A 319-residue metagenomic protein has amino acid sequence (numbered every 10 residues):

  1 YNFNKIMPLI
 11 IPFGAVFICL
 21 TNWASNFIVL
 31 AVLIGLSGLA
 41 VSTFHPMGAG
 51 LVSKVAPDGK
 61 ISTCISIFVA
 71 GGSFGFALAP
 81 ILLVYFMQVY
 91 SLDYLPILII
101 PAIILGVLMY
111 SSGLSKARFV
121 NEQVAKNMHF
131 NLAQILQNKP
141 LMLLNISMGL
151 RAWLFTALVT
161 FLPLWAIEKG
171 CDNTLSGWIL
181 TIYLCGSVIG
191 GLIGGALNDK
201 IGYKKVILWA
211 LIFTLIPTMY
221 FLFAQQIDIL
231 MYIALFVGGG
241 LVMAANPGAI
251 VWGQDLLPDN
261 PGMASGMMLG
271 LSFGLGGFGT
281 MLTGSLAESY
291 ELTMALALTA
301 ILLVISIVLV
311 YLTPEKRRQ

Functional and structural regions predicted by a protein language model:
Y1-A24: Conserved MFS/SLC helix-loop-helix module at the cytosolic interface between two early adjacent transmembrane helices
Y1-N2, G191-G202, A287: Helix-to-loop junctions at the C-terminal end of transmembrane segments in multipass secondary transporters
I34-A70: Cytoplasmic helix-loop-helix junction between adjacent transmembrane helices in 12-TM secondary transporters
I67-L114: Helix-loop-helix hairpin linking two adjacent transmembrane segments in secondary transporters
S115-L144: Juxtamembrane intracellular "pre-TM" segments in multi-pass secondary transporters
P140-T181: Extracytoplasmic gate region of multi-pass secondary transporters
Y203-A249: C-terminal transmembrane helical hairpin of 12-TM major facilitator-type secondary transporters
P258-S289: A late C-terminal transmembrane helix in Major Facilitator Superfamily
